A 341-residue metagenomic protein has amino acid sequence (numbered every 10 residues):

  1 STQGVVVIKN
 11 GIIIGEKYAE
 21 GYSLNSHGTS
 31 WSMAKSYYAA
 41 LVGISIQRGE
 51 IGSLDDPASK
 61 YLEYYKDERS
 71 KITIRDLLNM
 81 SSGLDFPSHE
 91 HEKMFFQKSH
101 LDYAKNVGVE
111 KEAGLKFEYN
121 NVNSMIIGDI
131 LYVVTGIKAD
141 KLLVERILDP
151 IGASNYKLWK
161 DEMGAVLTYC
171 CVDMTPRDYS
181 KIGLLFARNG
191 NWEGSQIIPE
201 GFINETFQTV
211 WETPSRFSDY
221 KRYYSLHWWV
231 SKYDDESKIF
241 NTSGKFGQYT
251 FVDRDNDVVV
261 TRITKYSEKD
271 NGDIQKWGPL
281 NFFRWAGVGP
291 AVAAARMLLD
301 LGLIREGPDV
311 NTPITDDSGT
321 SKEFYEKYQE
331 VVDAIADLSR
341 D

Functional and structural regions predicted by a protein language model:
S1-T2, S26, K245-F246: Short, small/polar residue-rich loop motifs at catalytic or cofactor-binding pockets
S1-Y22, T250, D257-T261: A short, well-structured edge-of-sheet supersecondary motif
G11, G28-S53, L77, I127-L131 (+1 more regions): Active-site SXXK
S23-L24, V107-A113, N123-M125, D161-T168 (+1 more regions): Flexible glycine/proline-enriched surface loops and loop-helix/loop-strand junctions
R48-S82, N106, T135-C170, M174: Active-site helix/loop module of the DD-peptidase/beta-lactamase fold, centered on the serine-lysine SxxK catalytic
N123-I130, C170-N191, Q248-K265: Active-site-proximal alpha-helical segments within enzyme catalytic domains
A153, N204-V259: Active-site Gly/Thr loop motif
I239-D341: Structured C-terminal helix/loop/strand segments within mature extracytoplasmic catalytic/sensor domains
